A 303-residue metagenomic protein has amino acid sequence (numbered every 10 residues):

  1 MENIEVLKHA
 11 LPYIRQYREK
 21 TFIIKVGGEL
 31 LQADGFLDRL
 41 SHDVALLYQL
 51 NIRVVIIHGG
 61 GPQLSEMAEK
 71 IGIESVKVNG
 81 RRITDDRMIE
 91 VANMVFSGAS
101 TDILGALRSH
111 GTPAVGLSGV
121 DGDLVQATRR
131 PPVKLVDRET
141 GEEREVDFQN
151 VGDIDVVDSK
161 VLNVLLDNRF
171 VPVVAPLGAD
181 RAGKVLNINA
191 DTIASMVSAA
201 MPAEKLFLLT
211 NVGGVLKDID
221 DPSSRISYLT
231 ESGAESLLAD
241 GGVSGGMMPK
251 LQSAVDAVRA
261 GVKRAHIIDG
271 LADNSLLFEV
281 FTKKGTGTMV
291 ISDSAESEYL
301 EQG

Functional and structural regions predicted by a protein language model:
M1-L271, F278, T282-K284, I291-G303: Nucleotide/pyrophosphate-binding catalytic subdomain
